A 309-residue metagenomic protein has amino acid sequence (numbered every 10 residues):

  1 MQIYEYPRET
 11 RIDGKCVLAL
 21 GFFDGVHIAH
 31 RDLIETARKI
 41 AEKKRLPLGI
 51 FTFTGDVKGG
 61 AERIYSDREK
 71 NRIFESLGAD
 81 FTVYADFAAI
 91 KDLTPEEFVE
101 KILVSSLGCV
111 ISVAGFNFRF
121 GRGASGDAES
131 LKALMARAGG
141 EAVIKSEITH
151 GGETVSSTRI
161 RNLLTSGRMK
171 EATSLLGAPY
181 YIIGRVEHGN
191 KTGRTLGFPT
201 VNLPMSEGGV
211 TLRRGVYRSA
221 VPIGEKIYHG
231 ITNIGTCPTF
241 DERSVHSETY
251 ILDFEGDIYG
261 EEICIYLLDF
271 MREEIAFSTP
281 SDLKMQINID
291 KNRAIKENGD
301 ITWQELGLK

Functional and structural regions predicted by a protein language model:
Q2-R8, V83: Short acidic-hydrophobic, aromatic-tinged amphipathic segments that line or gate anion-handling sites
P7-D67: N-terminal catalytic cores of NTP/NDP-binding nucleotidyl/phosphoryl-transfer enzymes
A19-G21, F51-F53, T82-D86, I111-F116 (+1 more regions): Short beta-strands and strand-loop turn motifs
H27, F74, S112, A172 (+2 more regions): Residue-level signal for inorganic ion chemistry
K39, L46-G108: Active-site-proximal cofactor/substrate-binding loop regions of enzyme domains
E42-P47, A79, G140, A178 (+1 more regions): Short glycine/serine/threonine/alanine-rich loop segments
I90-P199, S278-D282: Classical nucleotidyltransferase
G189-K309: Phosphate/ribose-recognition catalytic cores of enzymes acting on nucleotide-derived substrates
